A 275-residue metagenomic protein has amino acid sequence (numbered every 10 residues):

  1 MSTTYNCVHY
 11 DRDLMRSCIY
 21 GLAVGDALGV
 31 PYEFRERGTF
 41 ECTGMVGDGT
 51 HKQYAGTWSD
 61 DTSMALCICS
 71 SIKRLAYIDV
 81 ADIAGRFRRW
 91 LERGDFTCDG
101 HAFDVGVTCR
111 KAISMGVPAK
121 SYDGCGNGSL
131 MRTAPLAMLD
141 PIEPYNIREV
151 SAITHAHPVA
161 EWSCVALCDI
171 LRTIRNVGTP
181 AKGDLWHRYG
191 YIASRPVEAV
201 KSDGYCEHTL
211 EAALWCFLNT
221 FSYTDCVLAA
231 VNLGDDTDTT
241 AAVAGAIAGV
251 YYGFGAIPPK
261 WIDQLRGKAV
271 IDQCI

Functional and structural regions predicted by a protein language model:
M1-I275: Structured, active/binding-site neighborhoods that engage oxygen-rich ligands
